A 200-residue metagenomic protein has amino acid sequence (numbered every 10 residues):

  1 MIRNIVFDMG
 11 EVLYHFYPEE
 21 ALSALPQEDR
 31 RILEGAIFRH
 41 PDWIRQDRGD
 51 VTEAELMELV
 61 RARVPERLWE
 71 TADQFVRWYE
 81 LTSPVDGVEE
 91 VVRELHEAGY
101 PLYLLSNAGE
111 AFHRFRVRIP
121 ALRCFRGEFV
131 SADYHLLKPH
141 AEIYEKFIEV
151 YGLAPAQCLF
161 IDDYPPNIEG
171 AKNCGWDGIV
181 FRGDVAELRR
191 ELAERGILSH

Functional and structural regions predicted by a protein language model:
M1-R3, G109-E110, R114-H200: Asp-based, Mg2+/Mn2+-dependent phosphohydrolase catalytic module
M1-R39, N173, A186: Active-site neighborhood of HAD-like aspartate-dependent phosphohydrolases
D8-E11, G49, L104, E128 (+1 more regions): Generic structural signal for small/hydrophobic residues in well-ordered secondary structure, especially within
E20, A24, P41, E55 (+6 more regions): Alpha-helical elements of Rossmann-like donor-binding domains used by nucleotide-donor carbohydrate transfer enzymes
Q27-F38, P65-V76, S199-H200: Short, surface-exposed acidic
I37, L56-R61, F75, Y79 (+2 more regions): Hydrophobic alpha-helical core bundles mediating ligand binding, dimerization, or RNAP-core interactions
I44-Q74: A metal-dependent, Asp-based hydrolase signature
A54, A72-Y103, A141: Short, acidic loop-to-helix structural element flanking the phosphoryl-transfer center in phosphate-processing enzymes
